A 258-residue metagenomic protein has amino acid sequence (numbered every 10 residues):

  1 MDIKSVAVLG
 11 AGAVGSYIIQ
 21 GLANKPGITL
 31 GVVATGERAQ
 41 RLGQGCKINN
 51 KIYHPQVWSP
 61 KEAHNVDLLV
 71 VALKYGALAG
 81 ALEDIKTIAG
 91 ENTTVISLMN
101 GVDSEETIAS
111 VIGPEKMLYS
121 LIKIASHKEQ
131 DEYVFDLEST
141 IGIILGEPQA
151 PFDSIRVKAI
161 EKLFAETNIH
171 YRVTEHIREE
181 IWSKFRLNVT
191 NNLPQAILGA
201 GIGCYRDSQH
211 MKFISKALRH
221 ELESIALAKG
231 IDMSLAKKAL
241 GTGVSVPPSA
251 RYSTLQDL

Functional and structural regions predicted by a protein language model:
M1-H54: NAD(P)+-binding Rossmann beta1-loop-alpha1 motif at the extreme N-terminus of oxidoreductases
I3-K4, D67, I141: Nucleotide donor/acceptor-binding cores
A7, T29-G31, I96, L118 (+2 more regions): A structural signal for isolated positions on well-ordered beta-strands in alpha/beta enzyme cores
I18, T87-I88, V111-K116, Y133-A239: Internal alpha-helical scaffold of NAD(P)-dependent oxidoreductase catalytic cores
V32, Q56-S59, L145: Generic preference for hydrophobic
G36-E37, V102, L121-S126, Q149 (+3 more regions): Glycine-rich beta-alpha junction loops
N49-V134: Rossmann-like NAD(P)(H) cofactor-binding subdomain of soluble oxidoreductases
G230-L258: C-terminal active-site/capping subdomain that shapes the small-molecule cofactor and substrate pocket of enzyme
